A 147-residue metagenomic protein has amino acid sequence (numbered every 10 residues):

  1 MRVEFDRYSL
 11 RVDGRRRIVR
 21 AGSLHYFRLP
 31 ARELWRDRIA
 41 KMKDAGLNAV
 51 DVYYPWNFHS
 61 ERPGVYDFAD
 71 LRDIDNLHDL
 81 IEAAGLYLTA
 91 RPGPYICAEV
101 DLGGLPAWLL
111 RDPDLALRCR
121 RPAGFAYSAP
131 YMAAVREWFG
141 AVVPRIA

Functional and structural regions predicted by a protein language model:
M1-A49: N-terminal carbohydrate-binding accessory modules
G14-R15, G64, P113: Detector for glycine-centered tight turns/loop "hinges" at secondary-structure junctions
R20-R32, P55-D73, A116-E137: The substrate-binding groove and active-site-proximal loops of carbohydrate-active enzymes, especially glycoside
L34-L109: Aromatic-lined substrate-binding rim segments of carbohydrate-active enzymes
I96-I146: Active-site-adjacent "subsite" loops/lids of carbohydrate-active enzymes
